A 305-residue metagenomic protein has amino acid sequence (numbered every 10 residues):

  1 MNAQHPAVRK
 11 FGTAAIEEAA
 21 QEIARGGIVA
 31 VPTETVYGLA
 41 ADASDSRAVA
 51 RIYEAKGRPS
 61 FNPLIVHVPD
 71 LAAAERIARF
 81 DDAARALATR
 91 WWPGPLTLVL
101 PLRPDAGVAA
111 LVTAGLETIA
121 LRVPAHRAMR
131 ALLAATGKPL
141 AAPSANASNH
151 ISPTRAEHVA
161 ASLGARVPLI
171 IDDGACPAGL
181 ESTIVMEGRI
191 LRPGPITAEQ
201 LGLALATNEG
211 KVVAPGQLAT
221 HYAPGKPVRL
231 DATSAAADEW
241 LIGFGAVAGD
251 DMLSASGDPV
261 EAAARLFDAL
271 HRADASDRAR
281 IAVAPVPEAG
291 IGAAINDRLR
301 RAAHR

Functional and structural regions predicted by a protein language model:
M1-R305: Active-site-adjacent structural elements in enzyme catalytic cores
